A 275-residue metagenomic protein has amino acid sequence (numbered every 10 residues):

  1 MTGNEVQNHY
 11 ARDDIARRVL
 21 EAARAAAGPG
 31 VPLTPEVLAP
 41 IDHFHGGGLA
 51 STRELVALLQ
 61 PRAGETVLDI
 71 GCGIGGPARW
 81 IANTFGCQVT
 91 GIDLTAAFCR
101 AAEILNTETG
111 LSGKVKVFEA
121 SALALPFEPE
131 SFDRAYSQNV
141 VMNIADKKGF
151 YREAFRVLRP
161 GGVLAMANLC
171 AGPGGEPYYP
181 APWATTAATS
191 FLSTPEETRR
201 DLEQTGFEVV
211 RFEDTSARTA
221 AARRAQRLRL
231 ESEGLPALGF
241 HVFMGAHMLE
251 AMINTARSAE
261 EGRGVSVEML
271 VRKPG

Functional and structural regions predicted by a protein language model:
M1-R24: N-terminal auxiliary segments of SAM/dcSAM-dependent transferases
G28-G30, H45-A63: Conserved alpha-helix/loop element of class I SAM-dependent methyltransferases that forms part of the SAM/SAH-binding
T66-A124: Class I SAM-dependent methyltransferase SAM/SAH-binding core
L123-R134: A short acidic, Gly/Pro-enriched loop at the edge of an enzyme's catalytic core that lines a small-molecule cofactor
K148-V163: A short glycine-rich, Lys/Arg-flanked "PGG" loop and its adjoining helix->strand segment in the class I
L169-T189: Short, glycine-/aromatic-enriched active-site segment of Class I SAM-dependent methyltransferases
S190-G206: Short alpha-helix
R211-G275: Conserved Class I S-adenosyl-L-methionine
